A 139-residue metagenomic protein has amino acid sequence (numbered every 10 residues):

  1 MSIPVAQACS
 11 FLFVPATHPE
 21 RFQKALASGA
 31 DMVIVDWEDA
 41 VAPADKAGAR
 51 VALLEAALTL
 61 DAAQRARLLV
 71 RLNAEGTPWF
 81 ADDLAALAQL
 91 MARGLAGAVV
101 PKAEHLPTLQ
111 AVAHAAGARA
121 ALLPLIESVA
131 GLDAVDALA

Functional and structural regions predicted by a protein language model:
S2-A139: Conserved alpha/beta-domain cores
